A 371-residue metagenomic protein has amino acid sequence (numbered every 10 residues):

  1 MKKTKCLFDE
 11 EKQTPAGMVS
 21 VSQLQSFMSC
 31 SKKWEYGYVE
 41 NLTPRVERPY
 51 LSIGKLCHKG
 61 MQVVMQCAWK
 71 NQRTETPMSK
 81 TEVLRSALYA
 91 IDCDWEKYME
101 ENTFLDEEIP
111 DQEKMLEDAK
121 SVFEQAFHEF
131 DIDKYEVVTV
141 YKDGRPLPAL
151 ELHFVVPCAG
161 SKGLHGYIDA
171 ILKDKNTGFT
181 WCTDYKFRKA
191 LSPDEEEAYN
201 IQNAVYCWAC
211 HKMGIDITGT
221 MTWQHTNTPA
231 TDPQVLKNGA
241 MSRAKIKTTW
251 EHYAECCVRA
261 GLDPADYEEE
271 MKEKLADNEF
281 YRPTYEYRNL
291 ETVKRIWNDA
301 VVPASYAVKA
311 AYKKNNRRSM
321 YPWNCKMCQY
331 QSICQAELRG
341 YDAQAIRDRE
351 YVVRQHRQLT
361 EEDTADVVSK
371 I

Functional and structural regions predicted by a protein language model:
M1-I371: RecB-family 4Fe-4S metal-dependent nuclease core
